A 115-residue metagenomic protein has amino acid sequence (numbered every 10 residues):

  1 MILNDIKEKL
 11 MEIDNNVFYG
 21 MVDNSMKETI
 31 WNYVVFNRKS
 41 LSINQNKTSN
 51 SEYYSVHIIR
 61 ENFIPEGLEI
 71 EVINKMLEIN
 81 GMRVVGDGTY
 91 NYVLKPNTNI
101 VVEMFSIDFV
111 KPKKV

Functional and structural regions predicted by a protein language model:
M1-I6, N44-S55, I70-E71: Short N-terminal helix-initiation segments at or just after the protein's N-terminus
M1-N44, I64, N97: Small/polar-rich, solvent-exposed N-terminal microdomains that initiate assembly or binding
N37-L41, E52-V56, K75-E78: Short, low-complexity, polar/charged sequence segments that are solvent-exposed and flexible
N44-N46, E66, V115: Short acidic, gly/pro-rich beta-turn/loop elements at beta-sheet edges and active-site/ligand-binding grooves
S49-I64, N99-K111: Oligomerization/assembly interface segments of phage tail-like spikes and tubes
F63-E71: Short, conserved charged micro-motifs
E71-V115: Acidic-leaning, charged glycine-interspersed low-complexity segments
